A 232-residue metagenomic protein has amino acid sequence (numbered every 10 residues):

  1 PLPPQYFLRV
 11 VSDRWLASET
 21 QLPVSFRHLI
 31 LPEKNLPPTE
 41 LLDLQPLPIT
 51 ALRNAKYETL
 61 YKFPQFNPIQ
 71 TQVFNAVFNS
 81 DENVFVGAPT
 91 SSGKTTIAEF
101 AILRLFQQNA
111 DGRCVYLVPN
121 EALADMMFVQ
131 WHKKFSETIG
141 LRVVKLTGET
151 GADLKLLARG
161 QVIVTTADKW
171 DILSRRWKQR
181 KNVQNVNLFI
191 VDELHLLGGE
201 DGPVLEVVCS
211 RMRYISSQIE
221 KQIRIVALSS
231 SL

Functional and structural regions predicted by a protein language model:
P3-Q5: Extracellular Ig-like/FN3 beta-sandwich strand-entry sites
F7-V11: Extracellular recognition modules
S12-T20: Short acidic/polar inter-strand loop motif in beta-rich domains
T20-V24, F128-V129: Short coil/turn segments at secondary-structure boundaries
P23-P32: Short beta-strand edge segments in extracellular beta-sheet folds
P38-G87: Conserved pre-motif I regulatory segment
N67-L232: Conserved P-loop/Walker A NTP-binding site and adjacent catalytic elements of P-loop NTPases
